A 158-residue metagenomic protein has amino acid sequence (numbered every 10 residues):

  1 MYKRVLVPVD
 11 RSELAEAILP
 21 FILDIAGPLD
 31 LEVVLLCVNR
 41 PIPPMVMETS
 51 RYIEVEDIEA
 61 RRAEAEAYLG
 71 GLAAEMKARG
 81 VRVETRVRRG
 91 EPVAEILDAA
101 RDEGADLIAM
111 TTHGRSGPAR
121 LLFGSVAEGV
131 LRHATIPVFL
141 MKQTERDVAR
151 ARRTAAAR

Functional and structural regions predicted by a protein language model:
M1, A74-I108, E145-R158: Structural beta-alpha unit
M1-Y52, Q143-R146, A157-R158: Small/aliphatic-rich secondary-structure junction motif
L6-V7, I25, V33-L35, Y68 (+3 more regions): Short, structured motif recognition centered on aromatic/hydrophobic residues
I18, M45-E48, L97-D98, R120-L122 (+1 more regions): Short, well-ordered secondary-structure micro-motifs
S50-E54, D102-E103, V126-A127, A155-R158: Short, hinge-like loop/turn segments at secondary-structure boundaries
I53-A67: A short acidic, glycine-rich active-site loop that binds or catalyzes chemistry on phosphate/adenosine moieties
L107-G129, D147-A151: Glycine-rich, Arg-bearing micro-motifs that act as flexible, cationic patches
